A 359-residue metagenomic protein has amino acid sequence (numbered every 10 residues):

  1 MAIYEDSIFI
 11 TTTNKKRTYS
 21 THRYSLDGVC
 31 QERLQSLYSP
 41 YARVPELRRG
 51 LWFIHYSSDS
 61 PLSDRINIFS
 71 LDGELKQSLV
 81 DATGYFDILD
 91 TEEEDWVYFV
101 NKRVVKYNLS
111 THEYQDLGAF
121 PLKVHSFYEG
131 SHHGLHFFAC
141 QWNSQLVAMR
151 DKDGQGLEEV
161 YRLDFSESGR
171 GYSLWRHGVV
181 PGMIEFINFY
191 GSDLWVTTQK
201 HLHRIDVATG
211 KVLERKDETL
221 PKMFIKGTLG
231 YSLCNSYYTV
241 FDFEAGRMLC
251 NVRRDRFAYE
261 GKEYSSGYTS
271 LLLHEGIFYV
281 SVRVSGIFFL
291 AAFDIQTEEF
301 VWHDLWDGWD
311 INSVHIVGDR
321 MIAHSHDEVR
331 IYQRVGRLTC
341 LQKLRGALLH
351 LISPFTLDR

Functional and structural regions predicted by a protein language model:
M1-E5, Y38-R49, D81-E94, A119-L135 (+5 more regions): Repeated scaffold domains used in trafficking and secretory/extracellular systems, primarily beta-propellers
M1-Y19, S25-Q31, A42: A generic N-terminal leader/anchor concept
E5, L26, G50-F53, N67 (+15 more regions): Generic alpha-helical hydrophobic packing signal
D6-N14, R48-S60, E94-V100, H133-Q141 (+8 more regions): Short beta-strand elements that form the blades of beta-propeller/WD-repeat-like and other beta-sheet-rich scaffold
K16-Q35, P61-V80, R103-F120, L146-H177 (+4 more regions): Surface-exposed loop/turn elements that mediate protein-protein interactions on large endomembrane-trafficking
T21-R23, R43, W52-F53, N67 (+20 more regions): Polar/charged side chains located within well-ordered beta-strands of beta-rich proteins
L37-A42, L47, F53-I66: Post-signal peptide N-terminal segment of secreted/secretory-pathway proteins
V252-A292: Loop/turn-rich, solvent-exposed surfaces of beta-rich toroidal or solenoidal domains
